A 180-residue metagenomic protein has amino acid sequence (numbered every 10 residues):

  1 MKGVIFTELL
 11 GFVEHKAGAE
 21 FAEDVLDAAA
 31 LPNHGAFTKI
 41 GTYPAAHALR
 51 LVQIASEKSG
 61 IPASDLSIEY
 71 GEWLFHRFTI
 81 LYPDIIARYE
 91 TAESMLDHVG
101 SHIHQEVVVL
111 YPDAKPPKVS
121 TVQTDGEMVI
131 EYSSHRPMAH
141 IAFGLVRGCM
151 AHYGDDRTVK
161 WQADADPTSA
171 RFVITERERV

Functional and structural regions predicted by a protein language model:
M1, I5, P62, P137-L145: Short amphipathic alpha-helical segments
M1-H34: Charged, compositionally biased N-terminal leader segments and the immediate start of the first structured element
L10, E14, G100, H104 (+1 more regions): Generic solvent-exposed, charged/amphipathic alpha-helical segments that serve as macromolecular interface scaffolds
A17, A29, S59, M150-G154: A broad structural signal for alpha-helix termini and local helix breaks/kinks
A22-K58: Long amphipathic alpha-helical segments
H47-A139: Amphipathic interaction/junction segments at domain boundaries or subunit interfaces
V129-V180: C-terminal non-catalytic interaction appendages of large macromolecular assemblies
